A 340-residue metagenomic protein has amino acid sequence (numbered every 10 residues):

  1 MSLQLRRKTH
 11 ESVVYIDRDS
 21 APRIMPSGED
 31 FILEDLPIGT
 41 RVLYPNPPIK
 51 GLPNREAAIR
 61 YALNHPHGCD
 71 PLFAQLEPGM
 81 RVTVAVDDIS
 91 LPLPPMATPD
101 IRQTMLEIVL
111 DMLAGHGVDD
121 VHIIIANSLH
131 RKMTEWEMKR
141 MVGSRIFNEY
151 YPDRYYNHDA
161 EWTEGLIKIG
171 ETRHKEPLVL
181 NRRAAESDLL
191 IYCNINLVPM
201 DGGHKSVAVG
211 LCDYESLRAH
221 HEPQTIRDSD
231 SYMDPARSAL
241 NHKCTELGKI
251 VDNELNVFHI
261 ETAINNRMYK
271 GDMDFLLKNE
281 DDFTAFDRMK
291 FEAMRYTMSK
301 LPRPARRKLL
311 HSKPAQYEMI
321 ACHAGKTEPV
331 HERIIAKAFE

Functional and structural regions predicted by a protein language model:
M1-I59: N-terminal amphipathic/basic leader segments beginning at the initiator methionine
T40-P66, D88-P95, I320-E340: Acidic/glycine-enriched edge-of-secondary-structure segments
A62-E77, P177-E186: Short amphipathic alpha-helices and their capping/turn segments at secondary-structure boundaries
H67-D88, G115-V118, E340: Glycine-rich phosphate/diphosphate-binding loops that line cofactor/substrate pockets in enzymes
R81, A85-S90, N194, T262-A263: Short loop/turn segments at strand-loop or loop-helix junctions that form parts of catalytic or ligand-binding pockets
L93-G117: Histidine-anchored nucleotide/phosphate-binding helix
G117-L129, I260: Short internal beta-strands
N148-F339: Conserved, well-structured core segments that form the ligand-binding/active-site neighborhood of functional domains
